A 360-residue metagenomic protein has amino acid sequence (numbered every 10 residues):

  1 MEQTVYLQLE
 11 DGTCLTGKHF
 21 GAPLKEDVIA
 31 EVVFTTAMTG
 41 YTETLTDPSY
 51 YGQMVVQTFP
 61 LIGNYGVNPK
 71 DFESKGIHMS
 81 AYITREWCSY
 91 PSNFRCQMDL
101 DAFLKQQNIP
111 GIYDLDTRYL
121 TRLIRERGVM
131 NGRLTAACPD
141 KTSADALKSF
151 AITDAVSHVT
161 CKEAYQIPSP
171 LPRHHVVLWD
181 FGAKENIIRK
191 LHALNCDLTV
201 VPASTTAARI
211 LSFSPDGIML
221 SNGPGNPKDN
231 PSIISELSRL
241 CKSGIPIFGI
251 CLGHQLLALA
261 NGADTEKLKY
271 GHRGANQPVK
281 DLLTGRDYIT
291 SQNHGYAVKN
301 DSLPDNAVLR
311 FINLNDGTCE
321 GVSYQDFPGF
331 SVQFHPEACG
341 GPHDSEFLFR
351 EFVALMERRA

Functional and structural regions predicted by a protein language model:
M1-H175, W179-A208, S212-F213, P227 (+2 more regions): RNA-binding accessory domains that recognize and position tRNA/RNA substrates
Y6, P278-K280, G321: Residue-level detector of beta-strand face positions
H19-F20, F59, Q292, S323 (+1 more regions): Short clusters of small/polar residues that mark proteolytic maturation junctions
P110, H175, P246-F248, D264 (+1 more regions): Proline-centered loop/turn at the N-terminus of a beta-strand
H175-D180, T290-S291, F330-F334: Active-site-proximal beta-strand elements of phosphoester/diester hydrolases
G217-A297, G341-M356: Cysteine-nucleophile active-site neighborhood
G285-F327, A360: Catalytic beta-strand/loop cores that center a nucleophilic Ser/Cys/Thr and support acyl-enzyme chemistry
G321-R359: A glycine-centered loop/beta-turn motif at secondary-structure junctions
